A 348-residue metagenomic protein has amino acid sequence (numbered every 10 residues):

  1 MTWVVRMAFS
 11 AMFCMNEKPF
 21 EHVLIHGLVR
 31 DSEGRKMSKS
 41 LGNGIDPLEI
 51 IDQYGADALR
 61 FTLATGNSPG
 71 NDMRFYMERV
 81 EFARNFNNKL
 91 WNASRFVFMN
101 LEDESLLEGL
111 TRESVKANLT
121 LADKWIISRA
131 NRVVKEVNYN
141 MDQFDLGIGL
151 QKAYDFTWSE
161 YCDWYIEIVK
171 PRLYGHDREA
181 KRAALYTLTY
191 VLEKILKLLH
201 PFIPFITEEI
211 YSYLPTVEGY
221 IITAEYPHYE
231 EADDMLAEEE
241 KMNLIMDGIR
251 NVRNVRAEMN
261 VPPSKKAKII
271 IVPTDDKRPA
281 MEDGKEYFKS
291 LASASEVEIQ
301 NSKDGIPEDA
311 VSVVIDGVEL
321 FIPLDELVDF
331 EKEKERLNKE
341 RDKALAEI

Functional and structural regions predicted by a protein language model:
M1: Mg2+/Mn2+-dependent nuclease catalytic core
F13-D52, A56, Y76-I348: Feature 926 captures the class I aminoacyl-tRNA synthetase adenylation module centered on the KMSKS loop
P69-N71: Transmembrane helix-loop junctions at the membrane interface of multipass transporters and ion channels
